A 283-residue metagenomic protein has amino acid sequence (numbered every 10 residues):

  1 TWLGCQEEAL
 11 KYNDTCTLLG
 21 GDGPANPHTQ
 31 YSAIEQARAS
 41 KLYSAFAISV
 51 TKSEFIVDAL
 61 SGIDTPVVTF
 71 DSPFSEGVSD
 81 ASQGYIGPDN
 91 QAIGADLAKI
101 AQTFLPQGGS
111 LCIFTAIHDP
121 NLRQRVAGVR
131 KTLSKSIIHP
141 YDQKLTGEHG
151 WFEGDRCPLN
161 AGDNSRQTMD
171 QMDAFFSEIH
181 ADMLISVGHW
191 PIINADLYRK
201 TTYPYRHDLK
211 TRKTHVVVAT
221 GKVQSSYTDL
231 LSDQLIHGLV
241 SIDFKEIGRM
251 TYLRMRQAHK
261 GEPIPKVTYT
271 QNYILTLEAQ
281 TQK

Functional and structural regions predicted by a protein language model:
T1-D14, I93-L97, N121-F152, Q167 (+3 more regions): Short, solvent-exposed amphipathic alpha-helices that sit in or adjacent to ligand/effector-binding or catalytic
T1-Y12, T17-Y31, V50-S53, H118-R123 (+2 more regions): Extracytoplasmic "Venus flytrap"
T15-L42, G147-E178, I192-A195: Structural motif
K41-V50, P66-D71, C112-T115, I179-H189 (+2 more regions): Periplasmic-binding protein-like
E54-A92, Q224-S232: Flexible loop/hinge segments that line or gate small-molecule binding clefts
G84-L111, Q124, T168-M169, G221-T228 (+1 more regions): Hydrophobic alpha-helical segments within soluble ligand-binding/sensing domains
G87, C112-P120, A161: Short beta-strand->loop
L133-P140, K144, V240-K283: Hinge/cleft segment of the Venus flytrap/periplasmic-binding protein
